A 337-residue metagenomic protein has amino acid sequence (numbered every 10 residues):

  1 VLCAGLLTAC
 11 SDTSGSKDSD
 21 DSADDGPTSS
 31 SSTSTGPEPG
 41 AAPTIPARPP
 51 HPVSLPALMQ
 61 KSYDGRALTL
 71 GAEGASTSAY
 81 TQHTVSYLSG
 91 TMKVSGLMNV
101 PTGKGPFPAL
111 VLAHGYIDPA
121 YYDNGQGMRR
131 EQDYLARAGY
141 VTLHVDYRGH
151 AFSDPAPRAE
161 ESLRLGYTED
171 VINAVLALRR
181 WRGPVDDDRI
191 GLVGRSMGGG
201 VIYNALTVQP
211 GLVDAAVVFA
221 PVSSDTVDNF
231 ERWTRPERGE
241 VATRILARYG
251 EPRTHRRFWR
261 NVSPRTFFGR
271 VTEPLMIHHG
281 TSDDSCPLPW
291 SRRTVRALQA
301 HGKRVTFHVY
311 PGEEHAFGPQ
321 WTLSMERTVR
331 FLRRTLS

Functional and structural regions predicted by a protein language model:
Q60-K104: N-terminal cap/lid segment of alpha/beta-hydrolase-fold proteins
G105-F107, L112-D154, D225-T226: Short substrate-entry loop that stabilizes the transition state in hydrolases
Y122, D214, T226-F267, E273: Mobile cap/lid helix-loop segments that gate and shape the active-site cleft of serine hydrolases
E161-R182: Alpha/beta-hydrolase active-site loop
L176, G199-P210: Short glycine-enriched nucleophile-adjacent loop and the immediately C-terminal alpha-helix near the catalytic center
P184-S196: Alpha/beta-hydrolase fold nucleophile elbow
V271, I277-H279, D283: Short beta-strand/loop motif that positions the catalytic acidic residue of the alpha/beta-hydrolase fold
P289-S337: C-terminal catalytic histidine-bearing segment of alpha/beta-hydrolase fold enzymes
